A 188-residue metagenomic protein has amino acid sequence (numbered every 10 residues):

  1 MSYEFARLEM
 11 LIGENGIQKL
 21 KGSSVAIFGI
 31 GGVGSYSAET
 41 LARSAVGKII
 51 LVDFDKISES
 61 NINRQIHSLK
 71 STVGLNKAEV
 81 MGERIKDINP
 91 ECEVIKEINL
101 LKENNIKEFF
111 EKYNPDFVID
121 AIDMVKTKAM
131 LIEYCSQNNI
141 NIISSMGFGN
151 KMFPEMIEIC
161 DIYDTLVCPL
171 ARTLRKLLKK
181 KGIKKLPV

Functional and structural regions predicted by a protein language model:
M1-V25: N-terminal charged helix/coil linker that caps or initiates catalytic domains
I27-G29, V52: Conserved N-terminal Rossmann-fold NAD(P)-binding element of oxidoreductases
V33-G34: Hydrophobic/small residue at the entry helix of a nucleotide-binding pocket
R43-K48: Conserved S-adenosyl-L-methionine
L51-N89: Glycine-rich phosphate-binding loop and adjoining beta1-alpha1-beta2 segment of Rossmann-like nucleotide-binding folds
S71, E93-L100: Conserved SAM-binding strand-loop segment of SAM-dependent methyltransferases
N104-P115: Short amphipathic alpha-helix with an adjacent loop that forms part of the alpha/beta core around
F117, A121-V188: E1/E1-like adenylate-forming module used to activate ubiquitin-like modifiers and sulfur-carrier proteins
